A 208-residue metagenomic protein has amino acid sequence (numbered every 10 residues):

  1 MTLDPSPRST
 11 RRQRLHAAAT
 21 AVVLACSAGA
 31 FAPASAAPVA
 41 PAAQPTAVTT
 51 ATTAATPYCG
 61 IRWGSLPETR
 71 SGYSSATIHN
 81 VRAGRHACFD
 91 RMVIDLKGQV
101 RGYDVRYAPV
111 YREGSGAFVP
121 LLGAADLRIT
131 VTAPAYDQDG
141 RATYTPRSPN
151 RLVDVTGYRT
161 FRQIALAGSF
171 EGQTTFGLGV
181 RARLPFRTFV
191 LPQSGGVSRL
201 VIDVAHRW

Functional and structural regions predicted by a protein language model:
M1-V39: Secretory targeting and sorting signals
A28-T56: C-terminal region of N-terminal signal peptides and the immediate post-cleavage residues of exported proteins
T49-W208: Signal-peptide-cleaved, periplasmic/extracellular N-terminal interaction regions immediately downstream of the signal
